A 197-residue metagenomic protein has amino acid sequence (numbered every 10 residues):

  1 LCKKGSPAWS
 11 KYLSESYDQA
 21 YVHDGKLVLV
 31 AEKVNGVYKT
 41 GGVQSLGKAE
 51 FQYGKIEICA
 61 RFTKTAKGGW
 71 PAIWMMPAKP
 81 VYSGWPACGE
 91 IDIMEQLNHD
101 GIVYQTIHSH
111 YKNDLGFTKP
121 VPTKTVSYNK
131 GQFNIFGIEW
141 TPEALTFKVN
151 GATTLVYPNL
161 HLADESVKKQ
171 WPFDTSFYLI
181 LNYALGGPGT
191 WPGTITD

Functional and structural regions predicted by a protein language model:
L1-D197: GH16 jelly-roll
